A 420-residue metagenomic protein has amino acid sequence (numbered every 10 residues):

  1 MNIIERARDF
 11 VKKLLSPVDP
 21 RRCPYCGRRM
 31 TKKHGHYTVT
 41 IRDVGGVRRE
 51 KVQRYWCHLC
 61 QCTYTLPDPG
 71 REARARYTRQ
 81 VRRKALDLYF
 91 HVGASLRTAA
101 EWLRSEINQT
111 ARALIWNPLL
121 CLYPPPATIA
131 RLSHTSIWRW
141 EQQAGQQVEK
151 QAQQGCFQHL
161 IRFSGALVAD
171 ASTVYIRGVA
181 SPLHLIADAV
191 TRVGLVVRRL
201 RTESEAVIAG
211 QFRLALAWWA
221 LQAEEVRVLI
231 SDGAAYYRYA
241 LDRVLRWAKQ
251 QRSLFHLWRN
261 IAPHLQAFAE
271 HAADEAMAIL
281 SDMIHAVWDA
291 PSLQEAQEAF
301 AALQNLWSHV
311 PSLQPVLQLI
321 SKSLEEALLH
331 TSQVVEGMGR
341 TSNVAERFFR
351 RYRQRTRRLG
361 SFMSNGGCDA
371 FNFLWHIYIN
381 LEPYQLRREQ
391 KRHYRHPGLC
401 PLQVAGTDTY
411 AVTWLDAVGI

Functional and structural regions predicted by a protein language model:
N2-I3, A220-I230, Y237-G366: Extended amphipathic alpha-helical interaction segments
L15-R22, E50-Q53: Short metal-coordination and nucleic-acid-contact micro-motifs, chiefly zinc-binding Cys/His arrays
C23-C26, C57: Short cysteine-rich clusters marking metal-coordination/redox-active sites
K32-L88: Basic, short loop/linker segments at the boundary and entry of helix-turn-helix/winged-helix-like folds
W56, N108-V228, A235, Y239-A240 (+1 more regions): RNase H-like nuclease fold core
C57, A85, A99, D170 (+5 more regions): Mobile genetic element proteins and their domesticated derivatives, centered on retroelements and DNA transposons
H91-A113, L119: Short, charged amphipathic recognition helices of the HTH superfamily and cognate SANT/SANTA-like modules
Q354-I420: Basic, amphipathic alpha-helical segments enriched in Lys/Arg and hydrophobic/aromatic residues
